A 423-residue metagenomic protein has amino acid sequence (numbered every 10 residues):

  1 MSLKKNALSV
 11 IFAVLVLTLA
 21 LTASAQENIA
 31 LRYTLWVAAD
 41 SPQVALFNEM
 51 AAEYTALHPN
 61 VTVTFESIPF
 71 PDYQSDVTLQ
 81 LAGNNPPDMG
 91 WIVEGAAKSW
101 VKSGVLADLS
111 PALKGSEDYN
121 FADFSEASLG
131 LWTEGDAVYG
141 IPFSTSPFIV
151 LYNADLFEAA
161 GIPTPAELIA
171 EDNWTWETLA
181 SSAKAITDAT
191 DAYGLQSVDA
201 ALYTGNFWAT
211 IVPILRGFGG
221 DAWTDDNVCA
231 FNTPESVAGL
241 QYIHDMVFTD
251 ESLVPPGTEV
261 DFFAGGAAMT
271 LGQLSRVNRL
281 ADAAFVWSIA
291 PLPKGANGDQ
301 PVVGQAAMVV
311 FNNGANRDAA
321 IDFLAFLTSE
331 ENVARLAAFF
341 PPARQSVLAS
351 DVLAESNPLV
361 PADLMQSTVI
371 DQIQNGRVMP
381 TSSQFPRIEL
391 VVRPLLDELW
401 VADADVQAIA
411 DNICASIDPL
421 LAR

Functional and structural regions predicted by a protein language model:
S2-F12, L21-V105, K114-F121, A296-N297 (+7 more regions): Conserved N-terminal structural module of periplasmic/extracytoplasmic solute-binding proteins
I29, A52, A56-L57, A160 (+5 more regions): Extracytoplasmic/periplasmic substrate-recognition and gating elements
S67-D76, G95, E171-T178, S252-A264 (+1 more regions): Short helix-initiation/N-cap motifs at beta->coil->alpha
D88-W91, G194, A268-Q273: Paired acidic/hydrophobic, glycine-rich loop segments that form the ligand-binding mouth/hinge of periplasmic-binding
E94-I149, E177-T178, V286-P291, E355-Q372: Hinge/lid segment of periplasmic solute-binding proteins
G135-F143, F148, E158, T175-V228 (+1 more regions): Extracytoplasmic/periplasmic solute-binding protein
A180-K184, F218-P255, A281, L292: Glycine-centered hinge/linker elements that transmit conformational signals in sensory and ligand-binding systems
V260, S275-N278, A306-P386, R423: Mature extracytoplasmic/periplasmic domains
